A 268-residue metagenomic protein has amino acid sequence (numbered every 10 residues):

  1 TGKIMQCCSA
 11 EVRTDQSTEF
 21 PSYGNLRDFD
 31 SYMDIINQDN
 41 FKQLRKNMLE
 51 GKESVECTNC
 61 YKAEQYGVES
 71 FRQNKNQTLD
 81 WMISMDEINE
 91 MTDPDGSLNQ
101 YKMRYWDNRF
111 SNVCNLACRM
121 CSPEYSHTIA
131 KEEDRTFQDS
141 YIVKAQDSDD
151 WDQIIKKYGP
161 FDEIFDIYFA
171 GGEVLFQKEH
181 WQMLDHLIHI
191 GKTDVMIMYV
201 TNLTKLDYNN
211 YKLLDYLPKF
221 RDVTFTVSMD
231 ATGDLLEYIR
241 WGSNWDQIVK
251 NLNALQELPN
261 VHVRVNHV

Functional and structural regions predicted by a protein language model:
T1-W81, M85, K102-M103: Accessory C-terminal segments flanking Radical SAM cores
I4, C8-S9, F71, C118-S122 (+3 more regions): A short acidic (Asp/Glu
E53-E56, F110, C114: Short metal-coordination and nucleic-acid-contact micro-motifs, chiefly zinc-binding Cys/His arrays
T58-N59, L116-M120: C-type cytochrome heme c attachment motif
Y61-A63, C121-H127: Detector for the c-type heme attachment site
N76-P94, E133-I155: Short microdomains enriched in Cys/His and/or Lys/Arg
M103-V113, E124-D149, F161-E179, I190-N209 (+2 more regions): Core AdoMet radical
N251-P259: Hydrophobic transmembrane helix bundles of membrane-integrated enzymes that assemble and modify cell-envelope
